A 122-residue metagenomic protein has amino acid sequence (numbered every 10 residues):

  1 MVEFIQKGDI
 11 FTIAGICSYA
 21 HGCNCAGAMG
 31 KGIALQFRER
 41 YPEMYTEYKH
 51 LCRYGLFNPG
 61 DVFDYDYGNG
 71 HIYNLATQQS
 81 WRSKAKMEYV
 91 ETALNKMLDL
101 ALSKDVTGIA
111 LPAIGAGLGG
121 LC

Functional and structural regions predicted by a protein language model:
M1-C122: Macrodomain-like recognition of ADP-ribose-binding/processing modules
